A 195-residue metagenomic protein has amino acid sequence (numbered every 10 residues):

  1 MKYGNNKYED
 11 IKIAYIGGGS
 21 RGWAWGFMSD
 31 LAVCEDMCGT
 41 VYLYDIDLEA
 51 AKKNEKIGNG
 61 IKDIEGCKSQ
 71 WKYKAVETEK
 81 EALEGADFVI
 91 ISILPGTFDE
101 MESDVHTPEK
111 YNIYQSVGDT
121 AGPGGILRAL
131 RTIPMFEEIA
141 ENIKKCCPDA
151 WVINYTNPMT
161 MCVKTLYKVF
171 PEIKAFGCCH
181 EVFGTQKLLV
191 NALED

Functional and structural regions predicted by a protein language model:
K7, I13-C38: N-terminal Rossmann-like dinucleotide-binding module
K12, G39-T40, K72, W151 (+1 more regions): Residues at the starts of beta-strands that form the adenosine-phosphate
G26, K53, M101-S103, K164-K168 (+1 more regions): Short acidic, glycine/serine/threonine-rich loops at helix termini
V33-C67: Glycine-rich phosphate-binding loop and adjoining beta1-alpha1-beta2 segment of Rossmann-like nucleotide-binding folds
Y44-A50, S69-D149: Rossmann-like NAD(P)-binding element
D63-K74, I173: A short helix-to-beta-strand connector/capping loop
E137-K144, P148-D195: Rossmann-like dinucleotide-binding core of oxidoreductases
